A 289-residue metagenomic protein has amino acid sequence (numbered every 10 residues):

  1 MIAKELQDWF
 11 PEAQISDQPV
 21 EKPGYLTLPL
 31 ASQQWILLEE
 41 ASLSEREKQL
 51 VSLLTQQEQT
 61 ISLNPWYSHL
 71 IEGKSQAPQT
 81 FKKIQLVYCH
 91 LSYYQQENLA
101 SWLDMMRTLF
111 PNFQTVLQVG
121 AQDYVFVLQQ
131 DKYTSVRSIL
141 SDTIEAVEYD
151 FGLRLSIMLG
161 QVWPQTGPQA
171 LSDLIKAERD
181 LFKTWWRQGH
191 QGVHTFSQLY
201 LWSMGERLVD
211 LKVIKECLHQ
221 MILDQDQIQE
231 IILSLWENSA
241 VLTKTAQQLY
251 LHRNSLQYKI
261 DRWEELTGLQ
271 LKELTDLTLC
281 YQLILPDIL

Functional and structural regions predicted by a protein language model:
M1-Q79, Q227-L289: Alpha-helical/coil-rich non-catalytic "connector" segments in signaling and regulatory proteins
A3-E12, Q95-L109: Short amphipathic alpha-helix segments
Q18-P19, C89, L117-Q118: Short hydrophobic alpha-helical segments used for membrane anchoring or interfacial signaling
Q33-S42, L91-Y93, D131, V162: Short beta-strand-to-loop transition segments that serve as allosteric relay/switch motifs in sensory/regulatory domains
L43-K48, Y94-S101, Y133-L140: Short, conserved charged micro-motifs
Q79-K82, Q118-V119: Short, flexible turn/loop "capping" segments at secondary-structure junctions
K82-S92, V125-F126: Active-site-flanking beta-strand signature of metal-NTP-handling nucleotidyl enzymes and homologous cyclase-like
F110-L289: Cytosolic nucleotide-utilizing catalytic cores of signal-transduction proteins
